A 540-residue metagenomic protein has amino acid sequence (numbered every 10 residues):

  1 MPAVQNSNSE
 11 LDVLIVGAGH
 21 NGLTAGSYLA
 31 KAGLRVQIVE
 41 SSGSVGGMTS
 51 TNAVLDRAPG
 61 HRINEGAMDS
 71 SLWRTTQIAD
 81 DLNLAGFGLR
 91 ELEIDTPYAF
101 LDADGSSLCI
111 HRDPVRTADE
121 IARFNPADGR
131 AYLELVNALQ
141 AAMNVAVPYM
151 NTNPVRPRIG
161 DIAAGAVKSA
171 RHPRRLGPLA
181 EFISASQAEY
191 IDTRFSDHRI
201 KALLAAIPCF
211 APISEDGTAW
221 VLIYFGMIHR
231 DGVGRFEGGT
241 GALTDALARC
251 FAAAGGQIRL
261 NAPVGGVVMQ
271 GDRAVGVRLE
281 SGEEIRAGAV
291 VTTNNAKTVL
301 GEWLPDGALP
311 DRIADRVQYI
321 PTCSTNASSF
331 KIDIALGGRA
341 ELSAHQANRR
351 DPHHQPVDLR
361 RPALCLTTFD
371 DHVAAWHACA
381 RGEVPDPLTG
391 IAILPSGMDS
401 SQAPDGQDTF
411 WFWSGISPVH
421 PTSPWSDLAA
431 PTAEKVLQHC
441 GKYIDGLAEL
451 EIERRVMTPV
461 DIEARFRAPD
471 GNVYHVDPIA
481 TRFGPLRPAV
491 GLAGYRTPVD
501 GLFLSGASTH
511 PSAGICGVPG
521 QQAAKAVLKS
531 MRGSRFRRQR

Functional and structural regions predicted by a protein language model:
M1-V13, K31-A32, A489-V490, R532-R540: Extreme N-terminal leader/targeting segments of oxidoreductases
N6-N151: N-terminal glycine-rich phosphate/pyrophosphate-binding loop and immediately adjacent elements
E93, L260-A262: Short loop/edge segments at beta-strand edges and connector loops that shape dinucleotide/nucleotide cofactor-binding
N125, R339-A340, H372, A378-P387 (+1 more regions): Flavin-binding catalytic cores
Q140-A254, N261, A468-F483: Active-site/ligand-binding neighborhood in enzyme catalytic cores
D197-A211, V384-P395, G446-H510: A glycine-rich dinucleotide-binding beta-alpha-beta segment and adjacent secondary-structure elements that constitute
G265-A403: Mid-domain catalytic core of redox enzymes that form a hydrophobic substrate pocket/lid adjacent to a catalytic redox
A507-L528: A conserved FAD-binding loop/helix module that cradles the flavin
